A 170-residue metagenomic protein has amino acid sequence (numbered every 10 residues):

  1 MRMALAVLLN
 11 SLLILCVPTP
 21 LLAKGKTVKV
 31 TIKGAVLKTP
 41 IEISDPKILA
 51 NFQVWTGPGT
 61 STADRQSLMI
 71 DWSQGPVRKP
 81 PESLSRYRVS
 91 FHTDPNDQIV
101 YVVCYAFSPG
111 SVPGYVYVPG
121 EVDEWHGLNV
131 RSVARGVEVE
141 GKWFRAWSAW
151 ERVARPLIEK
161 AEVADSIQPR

Functional and structural regions predicted by a protein language model:
A6-C16: Bacterial N-terminal signal peptides
V17-L21: Membrane-interface motif at the C-terminal end of an N-terminal transmembrane signal
L22-R170: Function-determining sites in protein domains
